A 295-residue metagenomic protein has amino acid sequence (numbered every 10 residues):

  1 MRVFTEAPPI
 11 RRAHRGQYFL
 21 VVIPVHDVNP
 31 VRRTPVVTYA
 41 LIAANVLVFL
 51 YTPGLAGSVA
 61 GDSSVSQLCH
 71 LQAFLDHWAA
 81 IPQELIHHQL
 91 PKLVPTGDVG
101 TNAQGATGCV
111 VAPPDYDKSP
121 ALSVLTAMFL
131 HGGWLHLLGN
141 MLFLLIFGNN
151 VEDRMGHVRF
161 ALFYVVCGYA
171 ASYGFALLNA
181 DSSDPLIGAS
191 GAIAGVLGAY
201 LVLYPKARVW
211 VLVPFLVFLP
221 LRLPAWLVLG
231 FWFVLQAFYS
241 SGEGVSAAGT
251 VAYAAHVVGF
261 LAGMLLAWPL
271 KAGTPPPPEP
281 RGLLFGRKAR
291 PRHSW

Functional and structural regions predicted by a protein language model:
R2-W295: A detector for small-residue-rich transmembrane helices and their helix-helix packing motifs
